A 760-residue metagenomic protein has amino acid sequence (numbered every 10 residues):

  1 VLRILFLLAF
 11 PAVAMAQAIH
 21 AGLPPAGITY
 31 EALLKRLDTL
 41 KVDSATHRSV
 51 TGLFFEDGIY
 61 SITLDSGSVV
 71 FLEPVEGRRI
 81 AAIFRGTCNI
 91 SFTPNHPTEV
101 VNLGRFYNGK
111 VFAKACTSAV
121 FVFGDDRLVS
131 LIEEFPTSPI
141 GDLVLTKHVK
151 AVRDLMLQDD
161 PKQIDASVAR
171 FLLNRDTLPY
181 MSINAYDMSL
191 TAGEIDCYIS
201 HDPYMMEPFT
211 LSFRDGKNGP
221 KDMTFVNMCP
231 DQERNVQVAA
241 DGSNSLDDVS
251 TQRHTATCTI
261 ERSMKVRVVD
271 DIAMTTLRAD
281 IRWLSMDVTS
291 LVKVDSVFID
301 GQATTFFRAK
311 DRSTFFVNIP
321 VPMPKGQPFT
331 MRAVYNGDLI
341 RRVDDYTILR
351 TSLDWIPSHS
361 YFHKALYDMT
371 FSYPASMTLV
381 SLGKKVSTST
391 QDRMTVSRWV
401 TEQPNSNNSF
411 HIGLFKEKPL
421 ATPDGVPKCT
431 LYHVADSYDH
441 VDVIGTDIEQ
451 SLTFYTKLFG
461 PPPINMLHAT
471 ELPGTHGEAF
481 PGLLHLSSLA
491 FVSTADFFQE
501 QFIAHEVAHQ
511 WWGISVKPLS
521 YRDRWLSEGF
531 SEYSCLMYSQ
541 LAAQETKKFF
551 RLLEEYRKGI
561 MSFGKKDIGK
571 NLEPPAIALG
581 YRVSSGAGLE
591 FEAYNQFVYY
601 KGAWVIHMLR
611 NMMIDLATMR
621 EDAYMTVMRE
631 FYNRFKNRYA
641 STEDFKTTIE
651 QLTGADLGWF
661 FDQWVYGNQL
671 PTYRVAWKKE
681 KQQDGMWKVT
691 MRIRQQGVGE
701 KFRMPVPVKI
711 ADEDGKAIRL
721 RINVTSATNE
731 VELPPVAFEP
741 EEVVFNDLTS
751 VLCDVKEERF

Functional and structural regions predicted by a protein language model:
L2, D300, W399, Y432-R692 (+1 more regions): Hydrophobic alpha-helical and helix-loop surface patches within well-folded domains that function as non-catalytic
L2-V13: Sec-dependent N-terminal signal peptides
Q17-R267, P357-Y361, L657-W659, Q663: N-terminal, polar/Ser/Thr-rich
R48-T51, G58-A113, T117-F121, D126-R127 (+6 more regions): Solvent-exposed beta-strand/loop surfaces of large extracellular or lumenal domains
T137-A166, N174, L291, S313-F315 (+3 more regions): Surface-exposed, acidic/Ser/Thr-rich flexible loop segments
L172-T251, D287, K293-D295, F307 (+9 more regions): Non-catalytic accessory/interaction domains
P230-D271, T275-D280, D287-L291, S358-A504 (+2 more regions): Hydrophobic helix-coil surface modules that form long, contiguous segments used for peptide/substrate interaction
Q327-N336, N407-T422, R703-K709, P740-L752: Extended Gly/Ser/Thr-rich low-complexity repeat segments, especially those forming or decorating extracellular
